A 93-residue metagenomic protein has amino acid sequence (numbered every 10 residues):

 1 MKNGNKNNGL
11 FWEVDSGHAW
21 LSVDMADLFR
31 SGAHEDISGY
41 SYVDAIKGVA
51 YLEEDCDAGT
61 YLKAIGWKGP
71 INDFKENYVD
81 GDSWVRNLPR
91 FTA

Functional and structural regions predicted by a protein language model:
M1-D27: Short N-terminal "domain-start" leader segments that mark the transition from disordered tails or signal peptides into
K2, A50-Y51: Alpha-helical interaction segments
K6-L10, D36-G39, F74-K75: Intrinsically disordered, low-complexity boundary segments flanking structured domains
L10-W12, L21, S41-V43, E53 (+1 more regions): Generic preference for hydrophobic/aromatic residues in regular secondary structure cores
G17-I46: A short, structured beta-strand/loop element
Y51-A93: Short, compact, well-ordered microdomains
